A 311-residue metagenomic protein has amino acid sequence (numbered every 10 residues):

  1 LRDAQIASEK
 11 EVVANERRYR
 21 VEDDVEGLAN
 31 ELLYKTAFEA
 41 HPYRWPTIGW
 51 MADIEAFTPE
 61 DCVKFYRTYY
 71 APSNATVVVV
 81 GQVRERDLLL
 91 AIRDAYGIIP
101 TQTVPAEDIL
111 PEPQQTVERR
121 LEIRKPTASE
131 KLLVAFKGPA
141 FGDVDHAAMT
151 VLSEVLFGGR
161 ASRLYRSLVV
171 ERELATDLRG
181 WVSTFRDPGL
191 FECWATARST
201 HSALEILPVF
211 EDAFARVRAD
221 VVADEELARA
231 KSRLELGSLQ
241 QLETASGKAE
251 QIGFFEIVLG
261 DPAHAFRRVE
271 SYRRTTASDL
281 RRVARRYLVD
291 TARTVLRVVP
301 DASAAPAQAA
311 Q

Functional and structural regions predicted by a protein language model:
L1, E16-Y19, I48-D53, N74-V80 (+5 more regions): Second-shell loop/turn segments in exported
L1-F65, P111, R229-A245: Acidic/histidine-enriched segments that form metal/cofactor-coordinating and catalytic pocket/exosite environments
L1-V12, G158-R160, R179, S183-Q241 (+1 more regions): M16/insulysin-pitrilysin zinc metalloprotease superfamily fold
D3, E11, R18, E31 (+2 more regions): Non-catalytic, conformational "gating/processing" segments within enzyme and secreted inhibitor domains
S8, N30-L33, F57, P72-N74 (+12 more regions): Extracytoplasmic
V13, L33, C62-F65, V77 (+9 more regions): Buried hydrophobic packing residues in well-ordered domains
E39, R44-T47, A71-P72, T76-A140 (+2 more regions): An aromatic/glycine/proline-enriched structural segment found at the starts of mature extracellular/organellar domains
T76-V78, A195-T196, V217, E225-Q311: C-terminal regions of mature proteins
